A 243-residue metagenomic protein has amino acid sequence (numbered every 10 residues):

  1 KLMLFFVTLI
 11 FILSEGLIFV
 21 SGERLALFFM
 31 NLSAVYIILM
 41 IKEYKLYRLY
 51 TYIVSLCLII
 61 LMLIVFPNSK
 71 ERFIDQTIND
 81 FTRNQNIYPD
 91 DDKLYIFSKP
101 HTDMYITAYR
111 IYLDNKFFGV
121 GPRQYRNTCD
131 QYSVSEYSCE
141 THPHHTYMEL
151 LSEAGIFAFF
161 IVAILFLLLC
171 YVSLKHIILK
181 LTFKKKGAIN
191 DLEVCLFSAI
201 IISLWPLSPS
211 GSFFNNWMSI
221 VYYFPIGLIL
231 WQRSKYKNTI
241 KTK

Functional and structural regions predicted by a protein language model:
K1-F5, Y47-Y50, F183, I189-N190 (+1 more regions): Transmembrane signal-anchor hairpin modules in multi-pass inner-membrane enzymes, especially those that act on
K1-K45, Y50-I59, L63-V65, Y171-I177 (+3 more regions): Alpha-helical transmembrane segments of multi-pass inner-membrane proteins
V20-N31, P143, E153, F213-I220: Replace "multi-pass membrane enzymes" with "multi-pass membrane proteins
V20-S21, I41-D91, I106-D114, P122: A membrane-periplasm/extracellular boundary helix in multi-pass inner-membrane enzymes that assemble envelope glycans
M30, A34-V35, L165, C195-K243: Transmembrane alpha-helices of multi-pass inner-membrane enzymes
L39, R48, A154-L204: Hydrophobic transmembrane alpha-helices and their immediate junctions
Y44-K45, F73-T77, S173-T182, F213 (+1 more regions): Membrane-interfacial segments
P89-A154: Long extracytoplasmic/lumenal interhelical loops at the membrane interface of multi-pass membrane proteins
